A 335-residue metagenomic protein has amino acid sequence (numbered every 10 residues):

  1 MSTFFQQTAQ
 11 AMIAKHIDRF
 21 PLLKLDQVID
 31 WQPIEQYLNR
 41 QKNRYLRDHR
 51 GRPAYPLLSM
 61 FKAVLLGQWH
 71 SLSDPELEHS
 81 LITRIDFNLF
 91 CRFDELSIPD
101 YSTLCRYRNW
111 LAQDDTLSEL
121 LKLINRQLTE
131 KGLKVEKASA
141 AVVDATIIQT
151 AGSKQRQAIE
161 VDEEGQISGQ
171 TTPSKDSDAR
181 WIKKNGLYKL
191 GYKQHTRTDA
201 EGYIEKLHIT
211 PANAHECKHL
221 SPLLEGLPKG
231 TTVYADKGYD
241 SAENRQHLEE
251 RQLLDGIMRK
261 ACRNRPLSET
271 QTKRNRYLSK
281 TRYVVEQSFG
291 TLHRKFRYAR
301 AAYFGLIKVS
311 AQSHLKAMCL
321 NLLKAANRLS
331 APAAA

Functional and structural regions predicted by a protein language model:
M1-I34, N39-R40, A331-A335: Charged, often Cys/His-bearing segments associated with DNA-binding zinc-finger transcription factors
L23-L65, W69: Basic, short loop/linker segments at the boundary and entry of helix-turn-helix/winged-helix-like folds
G51-Y55, Y234-E243, C262-R263: Acidic, metal-coordinating catalytic cores used for nucleic-acid/nucleotide bond scission and strand-transfer chemistry
R52-L117: Short, positively charged, Gly/Tyr-enriched micro-motifs that form contact patches at catalytic or ligand/partner
H79-I82, P99-R251: Polybasic low-complexity intrinsically disordered regions
K218, E243, N264-Q271: Short, charged, surface-exposed secondary-structure boundary motifs
R251-Q252, K273-A335: Basic, amphipathic alpha-helical segments enriched in Lys/Arg and hydrophobic/aromatic residues
R251-R259: Short hydrophobic/aromatic-enriched beta-strand-loop microsegments
